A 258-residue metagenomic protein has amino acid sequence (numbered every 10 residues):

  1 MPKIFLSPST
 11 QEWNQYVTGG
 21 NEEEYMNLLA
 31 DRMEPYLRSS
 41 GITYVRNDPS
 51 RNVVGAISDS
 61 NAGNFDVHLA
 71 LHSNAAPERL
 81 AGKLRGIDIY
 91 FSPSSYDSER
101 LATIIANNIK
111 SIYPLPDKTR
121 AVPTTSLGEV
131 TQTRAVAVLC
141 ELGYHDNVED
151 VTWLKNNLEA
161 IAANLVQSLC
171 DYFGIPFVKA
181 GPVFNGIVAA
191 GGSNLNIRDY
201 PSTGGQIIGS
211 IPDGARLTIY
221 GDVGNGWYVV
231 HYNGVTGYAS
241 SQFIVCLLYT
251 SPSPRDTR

Functional and structural regions predicted by a protein language model:
P2-I87, F91-E99: Catalytic-core regions of hydrolytic enzymes
I4-N14, G63, H68-P77, L84 (+1 more regions): Active-site-adjacent mobile loop/cap segments within catalytic or ligand-binding domains
L28-R38, D97-P114, V151-K179: Long, well-ordered alpha-helical scaffolding segments within enzyme catalytic domains, especially pronounced
A190-S193: Short, solvent-exposed loop/edge segments of extracellular or virion-exposed proteins
P201-G205: Short alpha-helix capping/helix-loop boundary micro-motifs
S210-Q242: SH3/SH3-like beta-barrel superfamily modules
Q242-L248: Structured surface patches comprising rigid loops and adjacent beta-strands/short helices at the edges of well-ordered
Y249-R258: Single conserved hydrophobic/aromatic residue that forms the stacking wall/gate of nucleotide- or nucleobase-binding
